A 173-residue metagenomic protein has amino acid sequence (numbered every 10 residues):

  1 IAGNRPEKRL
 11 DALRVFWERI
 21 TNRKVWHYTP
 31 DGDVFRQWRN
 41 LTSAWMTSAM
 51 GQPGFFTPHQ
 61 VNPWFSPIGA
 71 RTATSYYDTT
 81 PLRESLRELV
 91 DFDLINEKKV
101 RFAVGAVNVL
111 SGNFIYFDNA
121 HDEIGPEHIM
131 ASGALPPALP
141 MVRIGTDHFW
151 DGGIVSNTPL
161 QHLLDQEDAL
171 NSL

Functional and structural regions predicted by a protein language model:
A2-L173: Patatin-like phospholipase
